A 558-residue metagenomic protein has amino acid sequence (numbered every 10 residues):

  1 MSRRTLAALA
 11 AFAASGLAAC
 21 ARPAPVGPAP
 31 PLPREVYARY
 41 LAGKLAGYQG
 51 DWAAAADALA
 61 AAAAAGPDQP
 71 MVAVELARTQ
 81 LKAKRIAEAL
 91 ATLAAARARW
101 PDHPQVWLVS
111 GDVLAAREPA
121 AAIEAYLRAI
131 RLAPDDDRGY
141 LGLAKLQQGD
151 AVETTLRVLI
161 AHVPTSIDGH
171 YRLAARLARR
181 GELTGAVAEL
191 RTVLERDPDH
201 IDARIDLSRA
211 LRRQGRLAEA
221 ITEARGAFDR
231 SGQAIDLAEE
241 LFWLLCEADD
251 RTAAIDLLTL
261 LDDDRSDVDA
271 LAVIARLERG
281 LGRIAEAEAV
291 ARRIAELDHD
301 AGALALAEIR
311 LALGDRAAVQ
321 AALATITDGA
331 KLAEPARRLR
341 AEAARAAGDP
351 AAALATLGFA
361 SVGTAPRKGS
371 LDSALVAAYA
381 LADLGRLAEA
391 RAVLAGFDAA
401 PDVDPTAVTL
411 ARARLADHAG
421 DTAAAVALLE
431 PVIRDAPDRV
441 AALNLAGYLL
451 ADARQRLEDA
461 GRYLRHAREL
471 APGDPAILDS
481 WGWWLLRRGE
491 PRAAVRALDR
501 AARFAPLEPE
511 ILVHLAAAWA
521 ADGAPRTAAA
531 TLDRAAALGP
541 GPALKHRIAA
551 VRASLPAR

Functional and structural regions predicted by a protein language model:
M1-L9: Bacterial N-terminal signal peptides that target proteins for export
L17-A19: C-terminal motif of bacterial Sec signal peptides marking the signal peptidase cleavage site
R22-R558: Alpha-solenoid helical repeat scaffolds
